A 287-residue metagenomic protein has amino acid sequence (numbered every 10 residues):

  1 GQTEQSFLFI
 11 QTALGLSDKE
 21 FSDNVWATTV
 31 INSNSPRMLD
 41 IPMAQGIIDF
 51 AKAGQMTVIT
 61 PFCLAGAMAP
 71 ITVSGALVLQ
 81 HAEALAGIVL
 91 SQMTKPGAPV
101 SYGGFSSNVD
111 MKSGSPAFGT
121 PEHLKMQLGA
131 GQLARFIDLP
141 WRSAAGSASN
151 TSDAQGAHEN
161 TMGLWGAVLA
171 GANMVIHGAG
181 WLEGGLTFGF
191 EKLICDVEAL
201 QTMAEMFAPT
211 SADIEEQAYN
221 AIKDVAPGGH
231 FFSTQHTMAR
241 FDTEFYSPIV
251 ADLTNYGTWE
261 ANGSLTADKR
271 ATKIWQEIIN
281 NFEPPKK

Functional and structural regions predicted by a protein language model:
G1-N173: Helix-rich catalytic cores of soluble enzyme domains
T29, A69, G97-V100, G104 (+7 more regions): A sequence-level detector of short, solvent-exposed, charge-rich linear segments
G66, P70-V73, L79, M111-S113 (+6 more regions): Generic structural "secondary-structure junction" signal
Q127, G131-S233: Hydrophobic alpha-helical bundle architecture
E191-K287: Catalytic-core signal marking the mid-to-C-terminal active-site face
